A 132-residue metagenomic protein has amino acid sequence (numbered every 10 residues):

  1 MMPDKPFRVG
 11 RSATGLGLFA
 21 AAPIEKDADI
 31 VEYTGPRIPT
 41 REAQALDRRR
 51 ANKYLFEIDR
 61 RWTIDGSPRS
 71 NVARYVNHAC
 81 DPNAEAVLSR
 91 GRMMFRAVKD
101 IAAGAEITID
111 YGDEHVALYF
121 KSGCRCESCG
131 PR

Functional and structural regions predicted by a protein language model:
M1-A86: Catalytic cores of histone-lysine modification enzymes
A79-R132: C-terminal SET catalytic tail plus cysteine-rich post-SET Zn-binding segment of SAM-dependent SET-domain
